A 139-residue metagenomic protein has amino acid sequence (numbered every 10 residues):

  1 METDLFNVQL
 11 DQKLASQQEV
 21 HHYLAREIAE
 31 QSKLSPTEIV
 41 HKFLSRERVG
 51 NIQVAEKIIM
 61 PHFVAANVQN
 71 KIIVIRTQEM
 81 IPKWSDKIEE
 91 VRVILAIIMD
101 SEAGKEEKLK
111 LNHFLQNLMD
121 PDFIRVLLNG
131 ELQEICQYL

Functional and structural regions predicted by a protein language model:
M1-L139: Cytosolic covalent-transfer regions centered on His/Cys nucleophiles that carry phosphoryl or persulfide groups
